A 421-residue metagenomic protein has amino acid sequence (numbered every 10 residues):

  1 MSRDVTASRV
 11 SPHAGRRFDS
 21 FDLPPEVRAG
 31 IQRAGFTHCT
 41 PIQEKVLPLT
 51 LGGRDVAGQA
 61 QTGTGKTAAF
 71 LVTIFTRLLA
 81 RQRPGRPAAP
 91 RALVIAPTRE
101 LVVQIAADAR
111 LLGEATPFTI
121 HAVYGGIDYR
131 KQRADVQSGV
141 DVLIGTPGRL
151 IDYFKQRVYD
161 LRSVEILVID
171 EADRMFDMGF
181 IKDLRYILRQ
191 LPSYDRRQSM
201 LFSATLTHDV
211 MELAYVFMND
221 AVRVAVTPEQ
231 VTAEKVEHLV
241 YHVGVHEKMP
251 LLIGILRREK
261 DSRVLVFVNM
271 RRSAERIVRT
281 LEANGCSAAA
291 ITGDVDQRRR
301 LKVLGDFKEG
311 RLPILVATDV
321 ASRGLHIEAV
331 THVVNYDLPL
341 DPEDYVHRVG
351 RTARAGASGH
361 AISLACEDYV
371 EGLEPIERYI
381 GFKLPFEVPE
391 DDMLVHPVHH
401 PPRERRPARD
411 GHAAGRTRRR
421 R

Functional and structural regions predicted by a protein language model:
S2-V398: Conserved helicase RecA-like core
K383-R421: Non-catalytic, charged low-complexity extensions flanking SF2 helicase motor domains
